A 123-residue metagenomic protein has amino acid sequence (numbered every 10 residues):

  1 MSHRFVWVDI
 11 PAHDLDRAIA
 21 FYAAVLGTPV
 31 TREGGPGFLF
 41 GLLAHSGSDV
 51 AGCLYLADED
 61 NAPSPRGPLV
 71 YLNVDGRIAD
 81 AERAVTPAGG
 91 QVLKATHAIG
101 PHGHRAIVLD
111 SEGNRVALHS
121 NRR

Functional and structural regions predicted by a protein language model:
S2, D9-V50: Core segments of cupin and vicinal oxygen chelate
F5-H13, L42-A44, E59-T86, H104-L109: Vicinal oxygen chelate
A18-Y22, V85, G113: Conserved active-site tyrosine of GNAT-family acetyltransferases
R32, K94-H97: Conserved S-adenosyl-L-methionine
G35-L39, I99-H104: Short acidic/glycine-enriched loop/turn segments that link adjacent beta-strands
L118-R123: Short beta->alpha transition motifs characteristic of CBS
